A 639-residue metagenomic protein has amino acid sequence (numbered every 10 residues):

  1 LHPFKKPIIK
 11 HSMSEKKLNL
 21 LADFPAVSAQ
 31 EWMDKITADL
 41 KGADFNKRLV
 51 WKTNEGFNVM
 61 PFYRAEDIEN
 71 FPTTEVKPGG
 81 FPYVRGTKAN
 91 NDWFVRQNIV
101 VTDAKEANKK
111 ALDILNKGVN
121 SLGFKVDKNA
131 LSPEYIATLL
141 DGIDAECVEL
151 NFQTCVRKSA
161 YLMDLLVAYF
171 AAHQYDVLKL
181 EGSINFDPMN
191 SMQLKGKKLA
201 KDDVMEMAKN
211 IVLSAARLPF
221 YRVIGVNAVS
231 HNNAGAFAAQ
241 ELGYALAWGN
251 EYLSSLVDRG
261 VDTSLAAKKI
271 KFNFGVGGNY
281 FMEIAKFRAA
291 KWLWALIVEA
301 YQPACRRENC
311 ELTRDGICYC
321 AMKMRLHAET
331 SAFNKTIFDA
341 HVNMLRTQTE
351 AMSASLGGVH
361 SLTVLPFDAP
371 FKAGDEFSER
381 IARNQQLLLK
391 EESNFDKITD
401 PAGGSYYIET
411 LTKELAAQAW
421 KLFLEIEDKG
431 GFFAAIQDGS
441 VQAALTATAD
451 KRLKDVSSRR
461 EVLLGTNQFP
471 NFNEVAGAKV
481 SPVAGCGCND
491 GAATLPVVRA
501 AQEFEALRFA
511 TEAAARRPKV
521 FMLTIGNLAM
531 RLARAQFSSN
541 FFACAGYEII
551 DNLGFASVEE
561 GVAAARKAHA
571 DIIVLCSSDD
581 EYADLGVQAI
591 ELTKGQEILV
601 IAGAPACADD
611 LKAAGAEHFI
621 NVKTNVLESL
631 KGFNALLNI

Functional and structural regions predicted by a protein language model:
L1-S12: Short, Lys/Arg-enriched N-terminal segments with co-localized hydrophobic residues within the first ~10-30 amino acids
M13-N279, E283, A304, N309-C310 (+14 more regions): Catalytic alpha/beta active-site cores
S14-A29, R48-W51, F57-Y83, H360 (+2 more regions): Intrinsic disorder at enzyme termini
V50-N58, N185-M189, N227-N233, K268-G277 (+4 more regions): A glycine-rich phosphate-binding loop feature that marks nucleotide/adenosyl-phosphate handling sites
K52-P61, D113-S121, V342-D368, G403-Y407 (+4 more regions): Conserved phosphate/anionic-ligand binding catalytic regions in large, soluble enzymes, centered on
I211, A216-S255, L345-F423: Mobile "lid/hinge" segments at catalytic clefts and subdomain interfaces of large enzymes
A236-G243, G277-A289, S331-M344, K372-A382 (+4 more regions): Short glycine/threonine-rich loop-to-helix capping motif typified by GTGT followed within a few residues by an Asp-Pro
G249, N273-G374, I381-A382: Glycine-rich anion/phosphate-binding loop at the beta-strand->alpha-helix junction
